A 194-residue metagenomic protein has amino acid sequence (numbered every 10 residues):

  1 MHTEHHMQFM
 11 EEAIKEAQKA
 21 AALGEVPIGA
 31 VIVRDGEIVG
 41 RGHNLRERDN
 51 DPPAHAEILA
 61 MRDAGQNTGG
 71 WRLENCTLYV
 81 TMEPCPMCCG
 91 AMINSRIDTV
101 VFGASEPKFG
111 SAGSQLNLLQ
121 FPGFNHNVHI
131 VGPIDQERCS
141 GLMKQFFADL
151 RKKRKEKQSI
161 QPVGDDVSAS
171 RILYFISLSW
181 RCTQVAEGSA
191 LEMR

Functional and structural regions predicted by a protein language model:
M1-A20, P84-M87, A91-Y174: Zinc-dependent deaminase
I28-V33: Short beta-strand scaffold segments in enzyme catalytic cores
R48-I58: A short, polar/charged loop-to-alpha-helix boundary motif
M61-I93: Helix-adjacent hinge/juxtasegments
